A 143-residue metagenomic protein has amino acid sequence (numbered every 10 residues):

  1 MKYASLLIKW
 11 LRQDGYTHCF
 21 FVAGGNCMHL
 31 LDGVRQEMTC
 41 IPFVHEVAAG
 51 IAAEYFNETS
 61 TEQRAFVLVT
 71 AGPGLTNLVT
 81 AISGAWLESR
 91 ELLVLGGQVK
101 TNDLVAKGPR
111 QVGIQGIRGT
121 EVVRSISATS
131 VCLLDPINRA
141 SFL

Functional and structural regions predicted by a protein language model:
M1-L143: N-terminal alpha/beta PP-like core and its mobile active-site loop of ThDP/TPP-dependent enzymes
